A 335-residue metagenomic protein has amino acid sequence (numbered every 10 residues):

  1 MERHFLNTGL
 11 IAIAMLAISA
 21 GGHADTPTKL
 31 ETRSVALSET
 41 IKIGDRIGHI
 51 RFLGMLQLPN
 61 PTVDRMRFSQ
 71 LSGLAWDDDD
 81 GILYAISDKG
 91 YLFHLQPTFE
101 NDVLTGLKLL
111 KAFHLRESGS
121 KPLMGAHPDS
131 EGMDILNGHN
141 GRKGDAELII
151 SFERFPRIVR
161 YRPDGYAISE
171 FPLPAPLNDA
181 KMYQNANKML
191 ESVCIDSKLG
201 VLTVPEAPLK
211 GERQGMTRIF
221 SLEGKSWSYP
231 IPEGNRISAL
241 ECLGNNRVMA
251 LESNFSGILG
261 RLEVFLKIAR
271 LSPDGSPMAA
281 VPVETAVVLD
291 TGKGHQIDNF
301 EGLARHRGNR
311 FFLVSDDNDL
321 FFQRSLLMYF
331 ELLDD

Functional and structural regions predicted by a protein language model:
M1-G9: Bacterial N-terminal signal peptides that target proteins for export
E2, I18-D335: Sequence/structural signature of beta-propeller domains
G9-A17: Bacterial N-terminal signal peptides
